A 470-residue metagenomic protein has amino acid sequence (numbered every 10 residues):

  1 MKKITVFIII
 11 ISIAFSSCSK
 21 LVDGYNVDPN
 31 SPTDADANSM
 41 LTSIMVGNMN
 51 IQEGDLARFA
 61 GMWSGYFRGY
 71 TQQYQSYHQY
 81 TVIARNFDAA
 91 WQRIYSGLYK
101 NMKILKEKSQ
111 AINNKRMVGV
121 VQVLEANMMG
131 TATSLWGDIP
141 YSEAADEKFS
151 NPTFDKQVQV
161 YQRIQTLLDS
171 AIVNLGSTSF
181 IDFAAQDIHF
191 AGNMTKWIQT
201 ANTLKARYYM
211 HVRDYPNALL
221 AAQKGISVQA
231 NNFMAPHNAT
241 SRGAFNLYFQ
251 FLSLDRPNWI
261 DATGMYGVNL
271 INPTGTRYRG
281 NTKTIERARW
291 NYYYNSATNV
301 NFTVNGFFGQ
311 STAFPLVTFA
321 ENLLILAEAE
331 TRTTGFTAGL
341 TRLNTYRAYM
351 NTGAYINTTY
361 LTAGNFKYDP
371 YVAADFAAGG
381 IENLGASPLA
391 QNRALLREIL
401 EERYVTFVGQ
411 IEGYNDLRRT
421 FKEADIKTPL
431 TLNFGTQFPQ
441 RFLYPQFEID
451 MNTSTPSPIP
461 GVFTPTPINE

Functional and structural regions predicted by a protein language model:
M1-V27: Bacterial Sec-dependent N-terminal signal peptides
C18-G69, Y74, T81, A222 (+2 more regions): Membrane-proximal, proline-rich intrinsically disordered regions
C18-S19, Q165-S177, M194, I198-F249 (+2 more regions): Aromatic-residue-lined binding/catalytic grooves and analogous aromatic/hydrophobic interfacial grooves in multimeric
T42, G69-P140, D146-G176, Q310-F314 (+2 more regions): Conserved, well-structured interaction surfaces
L124, T131, W197-T200, L204 (+3 more regions): "A position-specific structural signal for the A-helix of alpha-solenoid helical repeats
D214-L323, L340, N344, Y349-A386 (+6 more regions): Hydrophobic-face positions in mid-chain alpha helices that act as interaction patches
